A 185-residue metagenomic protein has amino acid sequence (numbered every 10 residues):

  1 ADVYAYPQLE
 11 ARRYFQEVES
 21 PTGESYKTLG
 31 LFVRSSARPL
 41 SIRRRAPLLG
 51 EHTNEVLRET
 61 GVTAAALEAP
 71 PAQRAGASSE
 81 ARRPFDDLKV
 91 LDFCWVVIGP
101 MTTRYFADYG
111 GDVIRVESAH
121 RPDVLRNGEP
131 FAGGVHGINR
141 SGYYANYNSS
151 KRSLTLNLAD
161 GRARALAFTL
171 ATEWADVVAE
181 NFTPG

Functional and structural regions predicted by a protein language model:
A1-P122, V177: Acyl-CoA thioester-binding alpha/beta core of soluble enzymes
Y6, V96, D112, N127 (+2 more regions): A generic signature of intrinsically disordered, low-complexity regions enriched in glycine/proline and charged/polar
Y6-F15, G128-A132, L170-T172: Short low-complexity, flexible loop/linker segments enriched in glycine and/or proline with clustered acidic
S20, K27, P47, V96 (+5 more regions): Generic detector of intrinsically disordered, low-complexity, polar/charged segments
P39, A132, L158-D160: Short, well-ordered turn and helix-capping elements at secondary-structure junctions
L91-C94, H136-G185: A structured beta-alpha segment of the ubiquitous adenosine-cofactor-binding alpha/beta core
G111, R115-S153: Glycine-rich phosphate-binding loop and adjoining beta1-alpha1-beta2 segment of Rossmann-like nucleotide-binding folds
